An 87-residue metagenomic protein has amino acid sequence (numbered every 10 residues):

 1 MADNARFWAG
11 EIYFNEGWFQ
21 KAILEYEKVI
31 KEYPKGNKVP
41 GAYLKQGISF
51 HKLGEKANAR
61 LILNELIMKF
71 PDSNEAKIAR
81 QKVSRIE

Functional and structural regions predicted by a protein language model:
M1-A2, E32-K38, M68-K77: Short solvent-exposed coil/turn linkers within tandem alpha-helical repeat scaffolds
